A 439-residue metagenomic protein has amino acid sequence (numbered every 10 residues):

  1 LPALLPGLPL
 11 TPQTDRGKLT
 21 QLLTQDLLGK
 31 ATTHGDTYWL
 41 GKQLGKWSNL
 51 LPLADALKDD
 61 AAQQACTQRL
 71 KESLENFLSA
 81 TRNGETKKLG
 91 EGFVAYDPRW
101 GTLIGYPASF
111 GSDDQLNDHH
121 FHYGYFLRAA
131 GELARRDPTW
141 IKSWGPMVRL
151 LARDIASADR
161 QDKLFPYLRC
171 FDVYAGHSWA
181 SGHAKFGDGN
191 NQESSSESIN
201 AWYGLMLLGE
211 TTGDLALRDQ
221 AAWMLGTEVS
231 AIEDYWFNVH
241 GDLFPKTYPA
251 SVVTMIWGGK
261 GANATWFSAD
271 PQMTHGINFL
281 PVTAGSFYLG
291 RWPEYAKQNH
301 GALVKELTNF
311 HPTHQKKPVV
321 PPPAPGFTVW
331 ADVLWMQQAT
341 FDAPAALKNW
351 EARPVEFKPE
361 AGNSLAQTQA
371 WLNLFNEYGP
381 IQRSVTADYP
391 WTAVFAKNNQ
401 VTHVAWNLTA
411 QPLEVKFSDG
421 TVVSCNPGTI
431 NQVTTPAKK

Functional and structural regions predicted by a protein language model:
L1-H120, V148, A158-F171, T212 (+2 more regions): Ser/Thr/Asn(+Pro)-rich, low-complexity disordered segments
G45, N49, G124-E132, L150-D154 (+2 more regions): Contiguous, well-ordered alpha-helical segments that form the cores/surfaces of helical PPI scaffolds
A54-A61, L133-S143, L205-D219: Inter-helical turn/loop segments and adjacent helix faces that build the functional surface of alpha-helical bundle
F110-L116, L133-M147, A152: Active-site cleft segment of glycoside hydrolase catalytic domains centered on the general acid/base Glu
D118-H122, S194-E197: Hydrophobic alpha-helical segments of membrane proteins, primarily the transmembrane helices and their short helical
Y174-S181: Alpha-solenoid helical repeat scaffolds
G187-G189, S194: Catalytic cores of eukaryotic secretory-pathway lumenal/extracellular enzymes that build and remodel glycoconjugates
